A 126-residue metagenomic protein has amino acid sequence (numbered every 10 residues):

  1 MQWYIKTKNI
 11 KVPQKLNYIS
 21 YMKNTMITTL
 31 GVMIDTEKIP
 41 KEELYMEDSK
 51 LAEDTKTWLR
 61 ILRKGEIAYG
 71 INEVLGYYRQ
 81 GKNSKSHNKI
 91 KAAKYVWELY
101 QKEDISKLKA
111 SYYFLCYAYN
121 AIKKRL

Functional and structural regions predicted by a protein language model:
M1-W3, L30-V32, A52, Y112-R125: Anionic, Ser/Thr-rich low-complexity intrinsically disordered regions
W3, N9-K91: Conserved nucleotide-sugar donor-binding catalytic segment
A68, V74-L75, K82-L126: Non-catalytic, C-terminal membrane-associated alpha-helical segments of glycosyltransferases
